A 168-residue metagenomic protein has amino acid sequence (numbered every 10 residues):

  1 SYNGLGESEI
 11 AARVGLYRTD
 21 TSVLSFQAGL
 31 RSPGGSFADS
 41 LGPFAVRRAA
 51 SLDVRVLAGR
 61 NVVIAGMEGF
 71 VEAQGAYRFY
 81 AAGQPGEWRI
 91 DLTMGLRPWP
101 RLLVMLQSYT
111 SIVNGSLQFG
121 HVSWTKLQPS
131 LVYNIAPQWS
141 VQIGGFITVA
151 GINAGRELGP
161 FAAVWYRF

Functional and structural regions predicted by a protein language model:
S1-E87, L92, F119: Outer-membrane pore/translocation modules
V14-L16, R60-V62, L96, Y133 (+2 more regions): Residue-level signature of outer-membrane beta-barrel architecture
T19-L24, I64-V71, P100-L106, I135-I143: Repeated loop/turn-to-beta-strand initiation elements of outer-membrane beta-barrel proteins
S25-R31, F70-A76, L103-Y109, G144-F146 (+1 more regions): Transmembrane beta-strands of outer-membrane beta-barrel proteins
R31-G35, R78-A82, S111-V113, T148-A150 (+1 more regions): Structural signature of outer-membrane beta-barrel domains
G42-V46, H121-K126, G159-A163: Flexible, surface-exposed loop regions and adjacent strand-edge segments of Gram-negative outer-membrane beta-barrel
G69-A76, R89-V113, Q128-P129: Alpha-helical membrane segments in multi-pass integral membrane proteins
L131-N134, R156-F168: Outer-membrane beta-barrel "beta-signal"
